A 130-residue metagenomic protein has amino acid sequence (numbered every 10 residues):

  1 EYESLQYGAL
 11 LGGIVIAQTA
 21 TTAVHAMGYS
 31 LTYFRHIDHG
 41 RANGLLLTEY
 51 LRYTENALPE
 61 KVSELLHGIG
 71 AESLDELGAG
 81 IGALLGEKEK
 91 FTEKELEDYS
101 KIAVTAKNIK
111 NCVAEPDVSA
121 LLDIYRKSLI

Functional and structural regions predicted by a protein language model:
E1-E76: Active-site segments that bind and position negatively charged phosphate/pyrophosphate groups
G68-I130: C-terminal charged capping/lid subdomain of soluble metabolic enzymes
